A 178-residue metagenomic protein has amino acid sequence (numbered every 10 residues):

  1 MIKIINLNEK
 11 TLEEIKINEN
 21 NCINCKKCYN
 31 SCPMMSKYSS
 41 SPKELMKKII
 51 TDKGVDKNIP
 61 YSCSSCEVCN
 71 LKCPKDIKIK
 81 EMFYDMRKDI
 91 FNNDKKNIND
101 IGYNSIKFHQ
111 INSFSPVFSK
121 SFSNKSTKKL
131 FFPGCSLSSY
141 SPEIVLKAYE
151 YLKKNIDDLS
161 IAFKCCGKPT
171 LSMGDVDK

Functional and structural regions predicted by a protein language model:
M1-I49: Long terminal accessory regions outside catalytic cores
K16-E19, S36-K178: Iron-sulfur-cluster electron-transfer modules
